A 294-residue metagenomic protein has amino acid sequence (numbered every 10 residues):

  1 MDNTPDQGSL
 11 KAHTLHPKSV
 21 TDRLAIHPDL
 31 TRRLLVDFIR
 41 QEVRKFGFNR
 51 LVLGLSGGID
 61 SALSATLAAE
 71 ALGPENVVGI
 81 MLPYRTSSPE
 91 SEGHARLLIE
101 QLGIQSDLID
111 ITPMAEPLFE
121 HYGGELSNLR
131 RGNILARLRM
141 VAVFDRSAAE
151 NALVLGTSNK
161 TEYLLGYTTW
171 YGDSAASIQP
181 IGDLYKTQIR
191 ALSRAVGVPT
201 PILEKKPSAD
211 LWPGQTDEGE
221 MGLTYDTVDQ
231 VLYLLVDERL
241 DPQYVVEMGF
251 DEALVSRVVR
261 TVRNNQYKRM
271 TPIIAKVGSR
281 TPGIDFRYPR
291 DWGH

Functional and structural regions predicted by a protein language model:
D2-L53, L63-E70, E75-P89, G93-H294: ATP/NTP-dependent adenylation/nucleotidyl-transfer catalytic domains that generate, transfer, or process NMP-activated
G58: Conserved G/P- and acidic residue-centered "switch" motifs that form tight phosphate/ATP-binding loops in soluble
